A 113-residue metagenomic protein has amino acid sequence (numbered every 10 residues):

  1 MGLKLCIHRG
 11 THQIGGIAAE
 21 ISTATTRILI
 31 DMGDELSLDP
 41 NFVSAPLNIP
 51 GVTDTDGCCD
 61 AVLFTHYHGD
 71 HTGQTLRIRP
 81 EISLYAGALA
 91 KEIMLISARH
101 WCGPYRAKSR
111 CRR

Functional and structural regions predicted by a protein language model:
M1-K4: Extreme N-terminal starter segment of soluble prokaryotic enzymes
R9-T11: Short Gly/Pro-enriched turn/cap motifs at secondary-structure boundaries
Q13, G69-D70, R113: Short acidic loop-to-helix transition motifs that present clustered carboxylates
Q13-G16, T25-F64, L76-R77, E81-I82 (+2 more regions): Pre-active-site segment of Zn-dependent metallo-hydrolases
E20-S22: Short, well-ordered beta-strand micro-motif
H66-Q74: Hydrophobic alpha-helical bundles that form the membrane domains of multi-pass transporters
